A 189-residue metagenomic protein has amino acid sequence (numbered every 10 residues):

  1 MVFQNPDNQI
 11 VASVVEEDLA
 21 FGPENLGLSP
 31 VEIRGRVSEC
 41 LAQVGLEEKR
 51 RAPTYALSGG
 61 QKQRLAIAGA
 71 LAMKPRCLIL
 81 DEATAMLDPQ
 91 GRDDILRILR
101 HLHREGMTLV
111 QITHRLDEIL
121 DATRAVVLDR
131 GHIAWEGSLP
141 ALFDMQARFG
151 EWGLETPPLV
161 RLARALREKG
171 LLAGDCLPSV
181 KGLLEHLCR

Functional and structural regions predicted by a protein language model:
V31-K49: Conserved ABC ATPase "signature" region
P53-L57, Q61: Conserved ABC ATPase signature
K74: Conserved catalytic motifs of ABC-family nucleotide-binding domains
L78-D81: Catalytic Walker B motif of ABC-type/P-loop ATPase nucleotide-binding domains
P89-G91: Helix N-cap at the start of a conserved alpha-helix in ABC-type nucleotide-binding domains
A147-R189: ABC ATPase nucleotide-binding domains
